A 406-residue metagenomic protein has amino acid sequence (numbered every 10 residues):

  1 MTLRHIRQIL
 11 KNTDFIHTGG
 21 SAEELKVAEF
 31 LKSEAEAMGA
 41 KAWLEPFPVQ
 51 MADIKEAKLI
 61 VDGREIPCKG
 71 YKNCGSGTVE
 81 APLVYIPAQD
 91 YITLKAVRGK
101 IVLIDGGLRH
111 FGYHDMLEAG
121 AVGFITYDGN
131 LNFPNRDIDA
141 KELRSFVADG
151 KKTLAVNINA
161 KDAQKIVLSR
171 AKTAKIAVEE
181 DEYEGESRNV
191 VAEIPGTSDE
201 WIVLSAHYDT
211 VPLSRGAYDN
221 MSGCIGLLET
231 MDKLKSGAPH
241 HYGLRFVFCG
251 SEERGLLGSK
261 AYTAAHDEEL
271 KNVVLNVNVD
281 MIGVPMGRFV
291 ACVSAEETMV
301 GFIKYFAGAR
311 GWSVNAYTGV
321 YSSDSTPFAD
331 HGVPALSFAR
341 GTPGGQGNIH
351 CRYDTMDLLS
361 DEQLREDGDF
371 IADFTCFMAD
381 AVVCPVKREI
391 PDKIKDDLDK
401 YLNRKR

Functional and structural regions predicted by a protein language model:
M1-E23, M38, N132-D137, E142-R144 (+5 more regions): N-terminal capping segment at the start of a domain
L3-R98: Noncatalytic luminal/extracellular "stalk/propeptide" segments of secretory-pathway proteins
D14-A22, G70, L103-G106, K151-T153 (+6 more regions): Second-shell loop/turn segments in exported
D62-Y91, D139-A217, E229-G237, H241-G243: Soluble metallo-hydrolase cores and metallopeptidase-like ectodomains found primarily in the secretory/periplasmic
I101-L103, G123-T126, A155-N157, V191 (+5 more regions): Structural recognition of the beta-strand scaffold that forms the well-ordered cores of secreted hydrolase catalytic
G107-L108, N130-L131, E182, Y208-T210 (+3 more regions): Acidic, glycine-rich active-site loops and adjacent beta-strand->loop/helix elements that engage anionic groups
D199, P239, C249-N348: Metal-dependent peptidase/peptidase-like ectodomains
D232, G345-R406: His/Asp/Glu-rich mid-to-C-terminal helical/loop segments that flank catalytic regions of hydrolases
